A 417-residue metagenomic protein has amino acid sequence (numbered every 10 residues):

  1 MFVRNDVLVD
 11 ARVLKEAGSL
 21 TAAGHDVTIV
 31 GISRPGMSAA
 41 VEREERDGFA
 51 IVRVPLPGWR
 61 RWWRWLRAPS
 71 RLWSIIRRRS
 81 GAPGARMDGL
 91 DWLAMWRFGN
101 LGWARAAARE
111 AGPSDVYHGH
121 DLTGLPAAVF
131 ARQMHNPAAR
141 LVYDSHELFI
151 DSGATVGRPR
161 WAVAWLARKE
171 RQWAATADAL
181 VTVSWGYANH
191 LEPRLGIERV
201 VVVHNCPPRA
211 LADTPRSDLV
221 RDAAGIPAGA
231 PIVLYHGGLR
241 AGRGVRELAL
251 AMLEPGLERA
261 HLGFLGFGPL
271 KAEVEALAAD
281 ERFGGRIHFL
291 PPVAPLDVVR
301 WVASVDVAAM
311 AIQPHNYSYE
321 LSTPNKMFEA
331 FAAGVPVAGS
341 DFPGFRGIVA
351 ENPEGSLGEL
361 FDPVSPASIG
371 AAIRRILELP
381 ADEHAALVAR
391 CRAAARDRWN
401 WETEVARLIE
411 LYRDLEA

Functional and structural regions predicted by a protein language model:
E16, L90-G112, P126, F130-M134 (+2 more regions): Membrane-proximal helix-turn-helix segments that form the acceptor-binding/catalytic region of lipid-linked
A40-E44, W161-A162, A212-I226, A389: A short helix/loop element that forms part of the nucleotide-sugar donor recognition site in Leloir-type
G186, C206: Carbohydrate-associated surface elements
P227-M252, G263: Conserved donor-binding/catalytic core segment of Leloir-type glycosyltransferases
A272-V299: Nucleotide-activated donor-binding/catalytic signature segment of Leloir-type glycosyltransferases, i.e., the conserved
A308-M310, E329-G339: Short hydrophobic beta-strand element within catalytic cores of glycosyltransferases and related nucleotide-activated
A350-A367, R375-A381: Conserved acidic donor-binding segment of nucleotide-sugar-dependent glycosyltransferases
A381, A385-Y412: A charged, aromatic-enriched C-terminal amphipathic alpha-helix characteristic of glycosyltransferases across folds
